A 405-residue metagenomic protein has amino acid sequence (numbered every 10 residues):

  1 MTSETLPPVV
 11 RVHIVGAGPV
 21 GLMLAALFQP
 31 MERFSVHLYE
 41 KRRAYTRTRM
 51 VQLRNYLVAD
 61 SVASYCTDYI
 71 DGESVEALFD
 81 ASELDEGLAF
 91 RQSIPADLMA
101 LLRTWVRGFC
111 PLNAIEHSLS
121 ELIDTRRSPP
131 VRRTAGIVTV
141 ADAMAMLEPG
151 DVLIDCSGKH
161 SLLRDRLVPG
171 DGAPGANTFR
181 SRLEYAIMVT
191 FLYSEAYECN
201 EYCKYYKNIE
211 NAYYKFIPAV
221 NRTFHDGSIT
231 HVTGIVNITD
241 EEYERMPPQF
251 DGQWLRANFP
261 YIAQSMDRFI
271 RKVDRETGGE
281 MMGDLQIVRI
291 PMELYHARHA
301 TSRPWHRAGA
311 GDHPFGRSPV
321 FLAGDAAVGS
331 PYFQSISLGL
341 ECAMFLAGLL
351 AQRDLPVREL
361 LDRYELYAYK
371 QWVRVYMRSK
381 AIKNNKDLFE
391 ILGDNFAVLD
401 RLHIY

Functional and structural regions predicted by a protein language model:
H13-A17, L27-M50: Glycine-rich FAD pyrophosphate-binding loop
G21-L22: N-terminal Rossmann-fold NAD(P) dinucleotide-binding loop
K41-D124, S128: Active-site-adjacent segment of FAD-dependent monooxygenases/related oxidoreductases
V62, F333, G348-Y405: C-terminal helical "tail/cap" subdomain of flavin- and related membrane-associated enzymes
T125-S228, D240-G252: Predominantly flavin-linked oxidoreductase catalytic cores and closely associated redox partners
E201-H299: Conserved FAD/dinucleotide-binding core of flavoprotein oxidoreductases
I290-F333: FAD-binding beta-loop-beta segment adjacent to the flavin cofactor pocket
S330-L350: A conserved FAD-binding loop/helix module that cradles the flavin
